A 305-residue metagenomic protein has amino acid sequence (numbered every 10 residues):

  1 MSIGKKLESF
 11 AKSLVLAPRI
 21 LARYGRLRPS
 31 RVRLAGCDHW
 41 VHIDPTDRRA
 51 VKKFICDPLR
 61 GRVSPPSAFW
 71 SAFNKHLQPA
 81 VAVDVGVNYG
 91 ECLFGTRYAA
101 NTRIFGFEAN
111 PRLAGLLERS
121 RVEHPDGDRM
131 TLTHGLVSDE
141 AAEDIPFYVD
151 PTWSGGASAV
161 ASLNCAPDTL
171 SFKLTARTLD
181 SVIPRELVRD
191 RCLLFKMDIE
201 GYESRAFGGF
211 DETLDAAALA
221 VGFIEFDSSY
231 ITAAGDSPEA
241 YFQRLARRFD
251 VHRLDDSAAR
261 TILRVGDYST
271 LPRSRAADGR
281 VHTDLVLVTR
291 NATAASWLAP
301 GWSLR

Functional and structural regions predicted by a protein language model:
M1-R129, D168-L170, P184-V188, R253-R305: S-adenosyl-L-methionine
F54-V83, A141, A161-A217, Y230-D236 (+2 more regions): Short internal loop-to-helix segment that lines adenine-nucleotide cofactor pockets
V83-V85, F107, G135, F195-M197 (+1 more regions): Active-site flanking residues adjacent to catalytic metal/cofactor-binding acidic residues
P111-R112, S154, G201-R205: Short alpha-helical
E118-S181: S-adenosyl-L-methionine
A218-D227: Conserved beta-strand signature within the Rossmann-like core of class I S-adenosyl-L-methionine
P238-D255: Conserved Class I S-adenosyl-L-methionine
